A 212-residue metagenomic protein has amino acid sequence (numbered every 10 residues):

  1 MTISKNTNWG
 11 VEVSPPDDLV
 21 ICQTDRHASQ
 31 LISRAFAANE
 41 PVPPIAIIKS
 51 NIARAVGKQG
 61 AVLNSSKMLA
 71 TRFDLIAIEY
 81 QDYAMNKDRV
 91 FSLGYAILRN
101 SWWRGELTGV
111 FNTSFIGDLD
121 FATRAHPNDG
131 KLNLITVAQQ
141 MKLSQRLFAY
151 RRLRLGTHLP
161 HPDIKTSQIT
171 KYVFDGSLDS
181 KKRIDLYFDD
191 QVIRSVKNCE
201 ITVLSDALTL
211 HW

Functional and structural regions predicted by a protein language model:
M1-F115, F121, N128, S167-Q168: Catalytic core of DAGKc-family lipid kinases
S65-K67, I97-R99, H126-K131, R151-T157 (+2 more regions): Short, low-complexity, polar/charged sequence segments that are solvent-exposed and flexible
F91-L98, I116-A122, T157-P160, D185-F188 (+1 more regions): Glycine-rich, charged/polar anion/phosphate-binding loops that engage phosphate groups from diverse ligands
W102-H158: Internal helical hairpin/lid segments
T136-W212: ATP/nucleoside-binding phosphotransfer catalytic cores, i.e., glycine-rich phosphate-binding loops
